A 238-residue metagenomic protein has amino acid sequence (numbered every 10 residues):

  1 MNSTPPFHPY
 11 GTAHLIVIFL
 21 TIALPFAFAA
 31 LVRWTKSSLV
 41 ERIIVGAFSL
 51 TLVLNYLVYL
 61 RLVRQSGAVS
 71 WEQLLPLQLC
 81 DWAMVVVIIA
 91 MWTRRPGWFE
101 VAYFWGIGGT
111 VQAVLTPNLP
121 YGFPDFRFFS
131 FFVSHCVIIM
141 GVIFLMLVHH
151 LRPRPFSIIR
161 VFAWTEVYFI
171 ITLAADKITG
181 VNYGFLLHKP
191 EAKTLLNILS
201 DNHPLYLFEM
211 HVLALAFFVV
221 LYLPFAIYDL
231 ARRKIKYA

Functional and structural regions predicted by a protein language model:
P5-I22, V161-E166, T179-F218: Membrane-interface transmembrane-helix boundary segments in multi-pass integral membrane proteins
L15-I16, L75-L79, F126-M140, F208: Membrane-interface loop-to-helix entry segments
I18-A29, D81-W92, C136-V148, M210-F225: Hydrophobic cores of alpha-helical transmembrane segments in multi-pass inner/ER membrane proteins, independent
V32-V45, W92-W98, H149-I158: Membrane-interface helix-boundary motifs at transmembrane edges
E41-G46, L74-Q78, F99-I107, F131: Cytoplasmic-side transmembrane-helix entry/capping segments in multi-pass membrane proteins
T51-R61, G106-N118, T165-A174: Aromatic-anchored segments of alpha-helical transmembrane domains
R64-W71, W92-G97, P117-F129: Membrane-interface helix caps and helix-loop-helix hairpins in membrane proteins
L115-Y168: A contiguous pocket-lining binding segment that forms or flanks enzyme active sites
